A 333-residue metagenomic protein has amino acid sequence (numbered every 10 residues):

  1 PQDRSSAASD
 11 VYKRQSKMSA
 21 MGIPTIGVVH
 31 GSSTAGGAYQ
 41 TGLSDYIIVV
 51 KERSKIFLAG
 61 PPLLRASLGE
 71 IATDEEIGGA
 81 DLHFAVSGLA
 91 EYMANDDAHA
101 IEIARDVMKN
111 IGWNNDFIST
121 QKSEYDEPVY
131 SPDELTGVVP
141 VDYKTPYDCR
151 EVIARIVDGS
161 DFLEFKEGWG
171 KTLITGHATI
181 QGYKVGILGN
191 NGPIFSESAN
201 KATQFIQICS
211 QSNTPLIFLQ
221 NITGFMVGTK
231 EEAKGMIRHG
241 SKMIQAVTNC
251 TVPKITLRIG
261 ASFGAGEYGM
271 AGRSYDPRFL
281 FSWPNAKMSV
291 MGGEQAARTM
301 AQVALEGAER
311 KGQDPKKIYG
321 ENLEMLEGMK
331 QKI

Functional and structural regions predicted by a protein language model:
S6-I333: Ligand-binding clefts of soluble mixed alpha/beta catalytic domains
